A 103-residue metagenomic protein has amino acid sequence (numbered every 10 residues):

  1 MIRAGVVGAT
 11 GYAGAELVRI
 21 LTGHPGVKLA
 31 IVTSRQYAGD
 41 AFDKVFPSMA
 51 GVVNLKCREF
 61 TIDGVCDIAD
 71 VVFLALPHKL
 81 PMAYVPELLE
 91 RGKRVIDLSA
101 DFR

Functional and structural regions predicted by a protein language model:
M1-R103: N-terminal Rossmann-like NAD(P) cofactor-binding subdomain of oxidoreductases, focused on the glycine-rich
